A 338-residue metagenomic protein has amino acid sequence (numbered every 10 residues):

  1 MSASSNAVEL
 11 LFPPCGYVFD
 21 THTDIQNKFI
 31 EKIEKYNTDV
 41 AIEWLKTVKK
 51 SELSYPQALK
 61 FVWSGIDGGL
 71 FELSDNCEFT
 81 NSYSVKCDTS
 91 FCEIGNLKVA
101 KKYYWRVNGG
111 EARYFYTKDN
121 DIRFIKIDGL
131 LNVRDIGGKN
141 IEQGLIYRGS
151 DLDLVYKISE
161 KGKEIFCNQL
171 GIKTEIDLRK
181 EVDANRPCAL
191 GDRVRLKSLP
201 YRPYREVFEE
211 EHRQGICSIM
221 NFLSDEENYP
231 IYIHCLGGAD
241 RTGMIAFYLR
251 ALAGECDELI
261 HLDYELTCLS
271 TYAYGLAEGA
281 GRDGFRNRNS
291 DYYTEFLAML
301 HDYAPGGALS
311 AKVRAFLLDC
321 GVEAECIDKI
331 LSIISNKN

Functional and structural regions predicted by a protein language model:
S2-Y232, M244-N338: Cys-dependent protein tyrosine phosphatase-like superfamily
G237, R241-T242: Ser/Thr-glycine-rich phosphate-binding loops at phosphate-binding pockets of nucleotides, nucleotide cofactors
